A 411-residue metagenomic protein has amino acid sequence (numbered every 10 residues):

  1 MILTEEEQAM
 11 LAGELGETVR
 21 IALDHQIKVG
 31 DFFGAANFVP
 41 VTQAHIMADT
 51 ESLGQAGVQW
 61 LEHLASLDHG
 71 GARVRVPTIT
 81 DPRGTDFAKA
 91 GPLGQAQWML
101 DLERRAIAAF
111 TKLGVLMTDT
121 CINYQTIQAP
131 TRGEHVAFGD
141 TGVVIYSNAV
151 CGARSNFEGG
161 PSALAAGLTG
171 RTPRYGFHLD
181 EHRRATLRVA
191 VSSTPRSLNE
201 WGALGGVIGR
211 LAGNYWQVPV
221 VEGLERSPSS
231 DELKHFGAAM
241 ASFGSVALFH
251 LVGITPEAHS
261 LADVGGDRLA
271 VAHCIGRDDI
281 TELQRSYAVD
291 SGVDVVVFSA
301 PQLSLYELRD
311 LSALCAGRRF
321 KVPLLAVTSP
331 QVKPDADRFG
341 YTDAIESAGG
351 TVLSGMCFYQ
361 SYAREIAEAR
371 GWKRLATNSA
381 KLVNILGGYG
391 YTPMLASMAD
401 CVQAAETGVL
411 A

Functional and structural regions predicted by a protein language model:
M1-A411: Non-transmembrane, aqueous-exposed alpha-helical and coiled segments at domain scale
